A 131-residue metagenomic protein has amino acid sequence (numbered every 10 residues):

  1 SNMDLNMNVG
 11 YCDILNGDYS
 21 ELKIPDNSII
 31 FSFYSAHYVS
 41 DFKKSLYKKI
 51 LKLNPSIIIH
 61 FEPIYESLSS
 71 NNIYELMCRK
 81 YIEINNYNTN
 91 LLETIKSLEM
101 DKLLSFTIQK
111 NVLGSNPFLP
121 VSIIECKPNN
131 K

Functional and structural regions predicted by a protein language model:
S1-D18: Class I SAM-dependent methyltransferase SAM/SAH-binding core
N6-N8, I57, S105: Conserved beta-strand segments of alpha/beta enzyme cores
G17-D26: Short amphipathic alpha-helix with an adjacent loop that forms part of the alpha/beta core around
N27-F42: A short SAM/SAH-binding and catalytic strip from SAM-dependent methyltransferases
Y38-L53: A short, conserved alpha-helix within the catalytic core of class I
N54-L68: Conserved beta-strand signature within the Rossmann-like core of class I S-adenosyl-L-methionine
I73-M100: Conserved Class I S-adenosyl-L-methionine
F106-K131: Core SAM-dependent methyltransferase catalytic element
